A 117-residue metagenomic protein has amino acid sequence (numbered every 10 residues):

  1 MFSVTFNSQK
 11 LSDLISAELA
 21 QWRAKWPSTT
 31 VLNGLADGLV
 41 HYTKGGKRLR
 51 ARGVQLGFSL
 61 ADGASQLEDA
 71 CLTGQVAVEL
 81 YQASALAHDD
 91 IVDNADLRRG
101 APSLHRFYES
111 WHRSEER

Functional and structural regions predicted by a protein language model:
M1-V78, A83, A87, I91-H112: Conserved N-terminal diphosphate/IPP-binding helix and adjacent helical/loop segment of trans-prenyltransferase domains
E116-R117: Conserved small/polar residues in nucleotide/adenosyl-binding loops
